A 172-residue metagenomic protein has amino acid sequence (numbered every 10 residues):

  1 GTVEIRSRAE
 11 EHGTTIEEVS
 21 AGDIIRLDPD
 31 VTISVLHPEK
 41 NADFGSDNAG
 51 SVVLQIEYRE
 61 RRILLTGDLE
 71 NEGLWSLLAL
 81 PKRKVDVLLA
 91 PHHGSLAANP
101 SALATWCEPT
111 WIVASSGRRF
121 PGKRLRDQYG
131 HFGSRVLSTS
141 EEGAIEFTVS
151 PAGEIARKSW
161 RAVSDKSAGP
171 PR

Functional and structural regions predicted by a protein language model:
G1-R172: Non-globular, low-confidence helical/coil segments that flank catalytic cores
